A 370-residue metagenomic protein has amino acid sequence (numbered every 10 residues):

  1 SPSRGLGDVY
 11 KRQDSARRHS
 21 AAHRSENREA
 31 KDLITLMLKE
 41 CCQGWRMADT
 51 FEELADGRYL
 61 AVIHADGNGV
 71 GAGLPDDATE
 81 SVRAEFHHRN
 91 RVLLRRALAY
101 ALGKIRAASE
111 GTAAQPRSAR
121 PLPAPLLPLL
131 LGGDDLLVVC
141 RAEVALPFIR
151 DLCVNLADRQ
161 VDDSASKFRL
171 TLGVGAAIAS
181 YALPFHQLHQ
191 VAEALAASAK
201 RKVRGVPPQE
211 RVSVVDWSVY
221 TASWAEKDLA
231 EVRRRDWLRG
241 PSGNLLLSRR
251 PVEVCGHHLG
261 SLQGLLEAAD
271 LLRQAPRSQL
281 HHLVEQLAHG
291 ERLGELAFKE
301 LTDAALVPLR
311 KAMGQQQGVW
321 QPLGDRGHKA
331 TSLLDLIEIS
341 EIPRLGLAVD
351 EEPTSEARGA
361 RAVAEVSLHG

Functional and structural regions predicted by a protein language model:
S1-G370: Charged, helix-rich terminal subdomains or tails
